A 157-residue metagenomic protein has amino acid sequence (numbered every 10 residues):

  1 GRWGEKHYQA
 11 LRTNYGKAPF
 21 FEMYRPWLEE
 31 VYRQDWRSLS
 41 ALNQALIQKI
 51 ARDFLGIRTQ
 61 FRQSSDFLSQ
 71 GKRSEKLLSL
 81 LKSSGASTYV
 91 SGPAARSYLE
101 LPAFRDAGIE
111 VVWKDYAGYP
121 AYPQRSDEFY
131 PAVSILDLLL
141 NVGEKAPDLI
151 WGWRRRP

Functional and structural regions predicted by a protein language model:
G1-P157: Residues lining hydrophobic/aromatic ligand-binding pockets adjacent to catalytic sites
